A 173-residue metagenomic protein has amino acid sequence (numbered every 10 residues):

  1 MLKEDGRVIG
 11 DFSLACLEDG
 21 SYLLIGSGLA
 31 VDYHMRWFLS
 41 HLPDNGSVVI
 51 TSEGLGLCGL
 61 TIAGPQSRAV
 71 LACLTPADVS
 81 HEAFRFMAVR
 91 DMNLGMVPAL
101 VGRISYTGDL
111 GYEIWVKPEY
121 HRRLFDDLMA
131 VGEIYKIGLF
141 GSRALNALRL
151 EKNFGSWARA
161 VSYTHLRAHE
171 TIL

Functional and structural regions predicted by a protein language model:
M1-L2, R7-I9: Acidic, proline/glycine-enriched N-terminal capping motif
S13-E151, G155-S156: Acidic, low-complexity central loop/insert segments
G59-L60, V161, H169: Intrinsic disorder/low-complexity segments
L148, A158-L166: Prokaryote-biased recognition of long, low-complexity C-terminal linker/tail segments that are poorly structured
H165-L173: Single conserved hydrophobic/aromatic residue that forms the stacking wall/gate of nucleotide- or nucleobase-binding
